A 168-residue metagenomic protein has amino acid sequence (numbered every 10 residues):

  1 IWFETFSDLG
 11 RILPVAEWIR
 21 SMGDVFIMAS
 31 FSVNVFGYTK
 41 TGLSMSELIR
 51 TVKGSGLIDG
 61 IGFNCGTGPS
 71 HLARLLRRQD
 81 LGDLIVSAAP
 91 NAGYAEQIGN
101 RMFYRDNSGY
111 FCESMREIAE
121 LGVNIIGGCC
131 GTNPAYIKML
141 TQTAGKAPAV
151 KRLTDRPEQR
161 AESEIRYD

Functional and structural regions predicted by a protein language model:
W2-D168: Domain-level signal for soluble alpha/beta catalytic cores
